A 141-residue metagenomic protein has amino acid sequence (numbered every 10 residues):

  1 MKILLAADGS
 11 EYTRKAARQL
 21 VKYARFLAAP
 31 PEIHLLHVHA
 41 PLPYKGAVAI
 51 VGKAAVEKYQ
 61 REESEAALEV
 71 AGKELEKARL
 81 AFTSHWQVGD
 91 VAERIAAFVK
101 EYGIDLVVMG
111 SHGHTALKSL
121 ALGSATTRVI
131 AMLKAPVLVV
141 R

Functional and structural regions predicted by a protein language model:
M1-K2, R141: Absolute protein N-terminus
K2-K53: Small/aliphatic-rich secondary-structure junction motif
K15, R94, A116: Phosphate- and divalent-cation-binding pockets in alpha/beta enzyme and binding domains that engage nucleotide-derived
H34-L36, T83-Q87, L138: General small-molecule cofactor/ligand-binding pocket signal
K53-A66: A short acidic, glycine-rich active-site loop that binds or catalyzes chemistry on phosphate/adenosine moieties
K73-V107: Structural beta-alpha unit
F98-R141: Gly/Ser-rich helix-loop-strand patches that form or flank binding pockets for ribonucleotide-derived cofactors
